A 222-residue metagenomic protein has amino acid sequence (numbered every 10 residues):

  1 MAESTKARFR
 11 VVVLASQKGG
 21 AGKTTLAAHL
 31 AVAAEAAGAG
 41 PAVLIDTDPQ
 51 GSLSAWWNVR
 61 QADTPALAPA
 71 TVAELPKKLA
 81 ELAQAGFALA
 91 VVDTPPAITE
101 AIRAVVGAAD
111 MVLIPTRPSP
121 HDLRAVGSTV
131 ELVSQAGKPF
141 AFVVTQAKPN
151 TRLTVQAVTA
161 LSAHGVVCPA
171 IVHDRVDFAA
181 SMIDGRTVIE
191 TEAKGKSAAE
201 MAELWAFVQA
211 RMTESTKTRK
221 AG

Functional and structural regions predicted by a protein language model:
A7-D46: Walker A/P-loop phosphate-binding motif and the immediately C-terminal alpha-helix
A37, V43, T47-A88: Nucleotide-state-sensitive switch-loop elements of NTP-binding domains
V43-L44, V92, I114, F142-V144: Structural beta-sheet core signal
D48, L82-I102, T116-R117: Switch II (G3) loop of P-loop NTPases
V106-V126, K148: Conserved Switch II/interswitch segment of TRAFAC-class P-loop GTPases
L123-T145: Conserved C-terminal guanine-recognition region of P-loop GTPase G domains, centered on the G4
K148, V158-T187: Beta-strand-loop-alpha "switch" segments that mediate conformational coupling across diverse proteins
M182-A199: C-terminal boundary of histidine-terminating zinc-finger modules
